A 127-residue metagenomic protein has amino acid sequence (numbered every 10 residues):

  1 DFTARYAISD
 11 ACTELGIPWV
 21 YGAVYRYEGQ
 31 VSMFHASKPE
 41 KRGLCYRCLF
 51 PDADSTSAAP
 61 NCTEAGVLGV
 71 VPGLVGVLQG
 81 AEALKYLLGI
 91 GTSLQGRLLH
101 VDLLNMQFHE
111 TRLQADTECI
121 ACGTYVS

Functional and structural regions predicted by a protein language model:
D1-S127: Glycine-rich phosphate/adenylate-binding loop
